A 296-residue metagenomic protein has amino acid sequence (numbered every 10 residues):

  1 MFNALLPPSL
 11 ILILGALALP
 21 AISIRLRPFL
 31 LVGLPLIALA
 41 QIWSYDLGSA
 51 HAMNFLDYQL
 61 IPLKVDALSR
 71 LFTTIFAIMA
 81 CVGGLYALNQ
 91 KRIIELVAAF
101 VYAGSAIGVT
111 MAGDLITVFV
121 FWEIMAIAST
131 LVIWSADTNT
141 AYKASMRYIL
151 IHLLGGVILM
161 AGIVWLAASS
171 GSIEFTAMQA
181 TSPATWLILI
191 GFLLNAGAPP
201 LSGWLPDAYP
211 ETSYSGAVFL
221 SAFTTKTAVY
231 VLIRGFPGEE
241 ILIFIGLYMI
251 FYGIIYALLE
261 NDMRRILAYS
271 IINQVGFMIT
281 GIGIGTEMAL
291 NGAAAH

Functional and structural regions predicted by a protein language model:
M1-V97, S172, T176-A177, G203: Transmembrane helix-loop-helix hairpins at membrane boundaries of multipass inner-membrane proteins
V82-L96, A103-V118, A128-H296: Hydrophobic transmembrane alpha-helices and their helix-loop junctions in integral membrane proteins
